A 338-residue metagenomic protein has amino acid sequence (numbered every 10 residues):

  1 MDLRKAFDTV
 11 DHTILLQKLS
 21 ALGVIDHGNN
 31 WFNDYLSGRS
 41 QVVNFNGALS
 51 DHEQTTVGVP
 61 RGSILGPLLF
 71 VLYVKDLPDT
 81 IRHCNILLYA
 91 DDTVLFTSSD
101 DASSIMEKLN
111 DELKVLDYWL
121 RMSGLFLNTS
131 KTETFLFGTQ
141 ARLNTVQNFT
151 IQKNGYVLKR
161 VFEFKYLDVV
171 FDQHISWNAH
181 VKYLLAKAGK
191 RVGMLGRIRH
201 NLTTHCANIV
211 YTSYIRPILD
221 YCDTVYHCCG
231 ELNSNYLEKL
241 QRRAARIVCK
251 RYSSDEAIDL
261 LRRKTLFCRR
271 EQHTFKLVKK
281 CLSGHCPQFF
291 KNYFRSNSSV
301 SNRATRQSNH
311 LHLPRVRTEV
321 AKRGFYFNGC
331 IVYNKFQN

Functional and structural regions predicted by a protein language model:
M1-Q17, A21: Conserved catalytic palm subdomain of right-hand nucleotidyl-transferase polymerases, strongest for RNA-directed enzymes
D2, L19, F32, G62 (+11 more regions): Short, conserved catalytic/metal-binding micro-motifs enriched in Asp/Glu and His
V43-L69, F96-A102, I151, L158 (+4 more regions): Short, conserved non-catalytic motifs in the polymerase core
A48-L49, D111, F126-F162: Short, conserved micro-motifs composed of acidic
P67-T97: Active-site palm subdomain of RNA-directed nucleic acid polymerases
R82, Y156-V225: Basic, alpha-helical interaction scaffolds
D117-F135, R142, Q152, V210 (+2 more regions): Short, charged alpha-helical motifs in flexible N/C-terminal segments and linkers
Q288-N328: Amphipathic alpha-helical
